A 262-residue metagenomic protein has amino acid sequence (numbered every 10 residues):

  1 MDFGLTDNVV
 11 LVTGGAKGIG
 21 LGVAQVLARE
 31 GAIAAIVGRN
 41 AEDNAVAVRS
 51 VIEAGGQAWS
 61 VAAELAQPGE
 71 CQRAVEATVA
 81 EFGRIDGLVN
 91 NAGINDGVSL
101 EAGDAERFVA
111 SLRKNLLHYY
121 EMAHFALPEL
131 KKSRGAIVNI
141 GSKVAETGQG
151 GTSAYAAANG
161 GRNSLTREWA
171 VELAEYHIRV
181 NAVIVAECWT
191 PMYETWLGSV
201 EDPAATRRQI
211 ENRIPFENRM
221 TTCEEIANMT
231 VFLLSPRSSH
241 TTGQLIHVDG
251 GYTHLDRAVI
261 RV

Functional and structural regions predicted by a protein language model:
M1, T147, V231, T242-V262: Short C-terminal tail/terminal secondary-structure segment of NAD(P)H-dependent dehydrogenase/reductase domains
V9, G14-G18: Conserved glycine-rich cofactor-binding loop
V89, A174, R179, T241-G243: Short, small/polar-rich loop/turn modules that mediate ligand/substrate recognition or access, typified
S99-L112, I210: Substrate-binding pocket helix/loop in short-chain dehydrogenase/reductase
A123, A158, T166: Active-site helix of classical SDR
P128, V171-E175, S239: Alpha-helical segment proximal to the catalytic Tyr-Lys
S142: Residue(s) in the substrate-gating loop at a strand-loop-helix junction that position the organic substrate next
